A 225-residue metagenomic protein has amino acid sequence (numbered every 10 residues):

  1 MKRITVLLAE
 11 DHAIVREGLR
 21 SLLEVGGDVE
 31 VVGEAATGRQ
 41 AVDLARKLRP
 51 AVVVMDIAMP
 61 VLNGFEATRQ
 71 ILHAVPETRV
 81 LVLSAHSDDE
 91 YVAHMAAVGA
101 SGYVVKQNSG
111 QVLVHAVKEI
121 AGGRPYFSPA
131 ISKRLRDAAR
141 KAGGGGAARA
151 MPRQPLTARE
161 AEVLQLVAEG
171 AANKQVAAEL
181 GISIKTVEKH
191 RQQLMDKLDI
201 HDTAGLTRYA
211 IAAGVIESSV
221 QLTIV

Functional and structural regions predicted by a protein language model:
T37-Q40, L62-E66: Acidic catalytic/metal-coordinating carboxylates
D43, F65-E77: Short amphipathic alpha-helix used as the core "switch/output" element in two-component signaling
L48-V54: Active-site beta3 strand of CheY-like receiver
D56, S84: Active-site residues of response regulator receiver
M59: Receiver (REC) domain active-site loop signature in two-component systems and cognate sites in sensor histidine kinases
E90-A97, S101-A158, E162, A212-S218: Short, flexible helix-to-coil linker/hinge segments that flank and couple to helix-turn-helix
G170-G205: Recognition helix of helix-turn-helix DNA-binding domains
M195-V225: Basic, Lys/Arg-enriched C-terminal extension of HTH/homeodomain DNA-binding domains
